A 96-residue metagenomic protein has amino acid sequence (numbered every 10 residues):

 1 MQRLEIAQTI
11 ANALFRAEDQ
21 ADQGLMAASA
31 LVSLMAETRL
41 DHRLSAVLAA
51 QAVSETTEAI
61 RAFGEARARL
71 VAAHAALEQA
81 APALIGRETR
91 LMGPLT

Functional and structural regions predicted by a protein language model:
M1-I6, S45: Short, charge-rich amphipathic alpha-helices with coiled-coil/heptad character
I6-N12: Immediate post-signal-peptide N-terminus of mature secreted/exported proteins
L14-G24, T56, F63-R67: Extended alpha-helical coiled-coil scaffold domains characteristic of the BAR superfamily
A27-L48: Short amphipathic helix-turn modules centered on a small-residue break
D41-A62: Short, glycine/alanine-rich amphipathic alpha-helical segment that often forms an alpha-turn-alpha hairpin
A68-R90: Long amphipathic alpha-helical coiled-coil segments
M92-T96: Amphipathic heptad-repeat alpha-helical coiled-coil/stalk segments that mediate oligomerization, filament/stalk
